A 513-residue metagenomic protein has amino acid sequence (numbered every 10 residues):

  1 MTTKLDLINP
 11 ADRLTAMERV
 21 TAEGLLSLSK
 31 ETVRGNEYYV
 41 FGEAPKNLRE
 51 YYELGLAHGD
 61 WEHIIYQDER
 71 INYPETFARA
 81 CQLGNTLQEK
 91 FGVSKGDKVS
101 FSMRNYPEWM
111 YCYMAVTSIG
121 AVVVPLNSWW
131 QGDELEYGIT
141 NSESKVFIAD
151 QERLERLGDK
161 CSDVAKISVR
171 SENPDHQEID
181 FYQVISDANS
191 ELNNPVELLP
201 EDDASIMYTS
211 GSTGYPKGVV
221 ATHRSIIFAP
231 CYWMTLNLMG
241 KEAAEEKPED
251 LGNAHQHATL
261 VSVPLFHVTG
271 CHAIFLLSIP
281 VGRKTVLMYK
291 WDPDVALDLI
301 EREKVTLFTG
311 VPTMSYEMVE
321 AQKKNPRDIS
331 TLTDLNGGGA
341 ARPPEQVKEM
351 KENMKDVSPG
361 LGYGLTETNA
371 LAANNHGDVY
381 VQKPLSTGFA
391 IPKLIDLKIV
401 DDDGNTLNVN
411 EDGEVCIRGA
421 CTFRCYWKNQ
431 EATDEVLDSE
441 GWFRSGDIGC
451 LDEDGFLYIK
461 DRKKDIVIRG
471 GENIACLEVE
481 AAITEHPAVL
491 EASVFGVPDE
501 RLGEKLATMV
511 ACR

Functional and structural regions predicted by a protein language model:
K30-E31, D68, E152-P200, Y215 (+1 more regions): ANL superfamily adenylate-forming
V40-A44, R49, D60-S94, S100-Y106 (+2 more regions): Conserved AMP-binding/adenylate-forming core of the ANL superfamily
D60, N189-Y208, G214-Y215, E249-A258: Conserved pre-ATP/AMP-binding loop-to-beta segment of ANL
N72-P74, A204-Y232: Conserved AMP-binding A3 loop
W130-D133, F147, F308, G419 (+3 more regions): AMP-binding/adenylate-forming catalytic core of the ANL superfamily
I227-A258, S262, F266-T306, A321: Conserved AMP-binding/adenylation subdomain of ANL enzymes
P280, V305-G310, V319-Q382, D396: Gly/Ser/Thr-rich phosphate-binding loop
A390-L394, N405-V436, E472-I474: Conserved ATP/PPi-binding loop(s) of AMP-dependent carboxylate-activating enzymes
